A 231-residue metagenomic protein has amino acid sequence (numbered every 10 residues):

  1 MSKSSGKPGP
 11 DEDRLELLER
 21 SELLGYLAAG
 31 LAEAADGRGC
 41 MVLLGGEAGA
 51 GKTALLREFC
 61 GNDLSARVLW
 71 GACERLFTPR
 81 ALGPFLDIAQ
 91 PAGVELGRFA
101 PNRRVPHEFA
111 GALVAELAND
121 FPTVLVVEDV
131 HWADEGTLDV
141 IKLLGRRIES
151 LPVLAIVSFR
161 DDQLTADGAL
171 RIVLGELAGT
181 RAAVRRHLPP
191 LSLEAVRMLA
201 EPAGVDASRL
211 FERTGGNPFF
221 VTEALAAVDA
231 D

Functional and structural regions predicted by a protein language model:
M1-D231: Key residue(s) within conserved catalytic/signature motifs
